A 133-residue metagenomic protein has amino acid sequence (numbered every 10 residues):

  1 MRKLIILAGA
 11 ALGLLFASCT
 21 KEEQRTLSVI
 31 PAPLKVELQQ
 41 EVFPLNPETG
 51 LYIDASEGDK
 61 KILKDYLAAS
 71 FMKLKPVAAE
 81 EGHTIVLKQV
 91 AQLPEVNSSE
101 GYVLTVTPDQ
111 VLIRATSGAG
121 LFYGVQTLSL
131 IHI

Functional and structural regions predicted by a protein language model:
M1, I131-I133: Intervening/peripheral non-core polypeptide segments
M1-L27: Bacterial Sec-dependent N-terminal signal peptides
C19-I131: Acidic, contiguous N-terminal accessory segments
